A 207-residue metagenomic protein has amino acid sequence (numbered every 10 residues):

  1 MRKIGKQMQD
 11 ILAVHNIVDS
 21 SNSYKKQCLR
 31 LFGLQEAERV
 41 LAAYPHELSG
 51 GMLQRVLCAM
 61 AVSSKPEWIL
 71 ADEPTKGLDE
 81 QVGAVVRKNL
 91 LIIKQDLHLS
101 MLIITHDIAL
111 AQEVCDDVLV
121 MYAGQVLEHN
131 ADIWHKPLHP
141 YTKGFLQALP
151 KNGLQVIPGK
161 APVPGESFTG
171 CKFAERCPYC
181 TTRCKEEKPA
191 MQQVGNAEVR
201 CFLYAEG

Functional and structural regions predicted by a protein language model:
M1-V14: Q-loop/switch helix immediately C-terminal to the Walker
N22-R39, L91, L146: Conserved ABC ATPase "signature" region
E38-L41, H129-G207: Short catalytic/signature loops enriched in Gly
Y44-L48, M52: Conserved ABC ATPase signature
S63-E67: A short, proline-enriched helix->beta-strand linker immediately N-terminal to the Walker B motif in ABC-type P-loop
I69-D72: Catalytic Walker B motif of ABC-type/P-loop ATPase nucleotide-binding domains
L78-Q155: P-loop NTP-binding/switch modules centered on Walker-like glycine-rich loops
